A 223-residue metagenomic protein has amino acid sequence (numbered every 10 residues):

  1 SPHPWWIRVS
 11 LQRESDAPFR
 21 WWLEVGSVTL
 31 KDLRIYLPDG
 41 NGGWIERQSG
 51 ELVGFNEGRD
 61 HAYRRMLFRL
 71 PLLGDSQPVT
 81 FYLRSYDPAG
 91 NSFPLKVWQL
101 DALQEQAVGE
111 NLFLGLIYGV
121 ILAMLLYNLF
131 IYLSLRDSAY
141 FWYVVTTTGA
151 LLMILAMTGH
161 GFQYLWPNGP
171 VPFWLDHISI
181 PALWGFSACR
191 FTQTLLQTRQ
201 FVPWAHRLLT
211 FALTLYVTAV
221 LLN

Functional and structural regions predicted by a protein language model:
S1-L112: Soluble non-transmembrane domains of integral membrane proteins
W21, A102, G115, H177-I178 (+1 more regions): Residues at structural and domain junctions
N91, Q104-I131: An acidic-aromatic substrate-binding cleft motif
G119-N223: Juxtamembrane segments at transmembrane-helix boundaries in multi-pass signal-transduction membrane proteins
